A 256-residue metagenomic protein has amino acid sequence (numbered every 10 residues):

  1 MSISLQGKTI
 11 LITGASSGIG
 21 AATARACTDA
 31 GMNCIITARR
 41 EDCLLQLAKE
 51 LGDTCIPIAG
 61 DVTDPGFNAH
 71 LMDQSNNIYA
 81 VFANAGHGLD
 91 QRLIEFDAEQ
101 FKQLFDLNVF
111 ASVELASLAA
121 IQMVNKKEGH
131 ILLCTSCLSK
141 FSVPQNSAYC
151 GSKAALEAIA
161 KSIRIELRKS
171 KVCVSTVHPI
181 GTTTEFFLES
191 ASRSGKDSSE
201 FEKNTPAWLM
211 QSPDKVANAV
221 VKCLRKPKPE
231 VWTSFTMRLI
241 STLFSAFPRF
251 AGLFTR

Functional and structural regions predicted by a protein language model:
S16-S17: Conserved glycine-rich cofactor-binding loop
M32-Q46: Conserved glycine-rich Rossmann-like NAD(P)H-binding loop of the short-chain dehydrogenase/reductase
R92-L93, D97-F105: Substrate-binding pocket helix/loop in short-chain dehydrogenase/reductase
A116, S152: Active-site helix of classical SDR
I121, I165-K169: Alpha-helical segment proximal to the catalytic Tyr-Lys
S136: Residue(s) in the substrate-gating loop at a strand-loop-helix junction that position the organic substrate next
K169-F235: SDR active-site lid
